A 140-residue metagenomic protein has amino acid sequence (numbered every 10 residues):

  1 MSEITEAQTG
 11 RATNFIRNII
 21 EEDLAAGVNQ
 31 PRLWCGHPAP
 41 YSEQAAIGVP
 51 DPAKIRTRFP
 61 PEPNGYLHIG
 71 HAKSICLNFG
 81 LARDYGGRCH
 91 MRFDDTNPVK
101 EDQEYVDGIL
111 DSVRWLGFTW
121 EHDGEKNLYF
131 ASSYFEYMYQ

Functional and structural regions predicted by a protein language model:
S2-Q140: N-terminal Rossmann-like or analogous alpha/beta NTP/dinucleotide-binding catalytic cores that position adenine
